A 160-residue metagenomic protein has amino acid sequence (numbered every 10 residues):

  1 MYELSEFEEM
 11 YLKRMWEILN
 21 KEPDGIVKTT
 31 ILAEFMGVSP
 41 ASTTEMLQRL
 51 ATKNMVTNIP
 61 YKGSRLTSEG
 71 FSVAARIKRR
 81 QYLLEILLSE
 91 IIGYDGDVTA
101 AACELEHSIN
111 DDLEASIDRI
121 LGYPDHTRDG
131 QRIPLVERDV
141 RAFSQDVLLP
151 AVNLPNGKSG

Functional and structural regions predicted by a protein language model:
Y2-V38: N-terminal helix-turn-helix DNA-binding core of bacterial DNA-binding proteins
L32-A33, L50, V98: Append "Primarily bacterial transcriptional regulators
A41: Key DNA-contact positions within bacterial/archaeal DNA-binding proteins
A51-P60: A short, conserved structural fragment
K62-R80: Basic, amphipathic "hinge/linker" alpha-helix immediately C-terminal to the N-terminal HTH DNA-binding motif
E85-D118: Helix-turn-helix/homeodomain-like alpha-helical modules used for DNA recognition and transcription-factor dimerization
E106-G160: C-terminal regulatory/oligomerization modules of transcriptional regulators
